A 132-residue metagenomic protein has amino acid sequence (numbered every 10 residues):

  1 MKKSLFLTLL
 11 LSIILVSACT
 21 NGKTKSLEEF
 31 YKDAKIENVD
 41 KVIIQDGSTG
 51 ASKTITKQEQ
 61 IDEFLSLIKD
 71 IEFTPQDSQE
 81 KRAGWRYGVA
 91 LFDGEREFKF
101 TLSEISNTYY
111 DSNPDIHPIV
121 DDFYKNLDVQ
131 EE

Functional and structural regions predicted by a protein language model:
S4-L5, C19-E132: Function-determining sites in protein domains
L5-I13: Sec-dependent N-terminal signal peptides
I14-A18: C-terminal motif of bacterial Sec signal peptides marking the signal peptidase cleavage site
